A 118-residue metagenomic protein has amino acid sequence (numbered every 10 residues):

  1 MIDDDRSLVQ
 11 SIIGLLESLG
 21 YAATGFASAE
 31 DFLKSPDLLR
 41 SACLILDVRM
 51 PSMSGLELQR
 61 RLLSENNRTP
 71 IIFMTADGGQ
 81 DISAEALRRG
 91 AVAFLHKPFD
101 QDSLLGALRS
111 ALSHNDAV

Functional and structural regions predicted by a protein language model:
M1-S7, I12-L16, L44: Conserved acidic segment of CheY-like receiver
G25-C43: Acidic, metal-coordinating helix/loop segments flanking the phosphotransfer/catalytic sites of two-component signaling
A27-S28, S54-L58: Acidic catalytic/metal-coordinating carboxylates
M50: Receiver (REC) domain active-site loop signature in two-component systems and cognate sites in sensor histidine kinases
E57, G78-A93: Alpha4 helix (beta4-alpha4-beta5 surface) of REC/receiver domains from two-component response regulators
F99-R109: C-terminal output helix
